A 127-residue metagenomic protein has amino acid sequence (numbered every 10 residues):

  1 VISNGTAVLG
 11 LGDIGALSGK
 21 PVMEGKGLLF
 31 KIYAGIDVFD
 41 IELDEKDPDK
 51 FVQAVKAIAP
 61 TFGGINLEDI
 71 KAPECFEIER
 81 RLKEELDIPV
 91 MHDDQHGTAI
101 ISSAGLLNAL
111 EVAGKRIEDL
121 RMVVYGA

Functional and structural regions predicted by a protein language model:
I2-H92, H96-E118, V124: Metallocofactor- and cofactor-centric catalytic cores in central/energy metabolism, strongly enriched
A127: Glycine-rich beta-strand-to-loop/alpha-helix junction loops that act as flexible
